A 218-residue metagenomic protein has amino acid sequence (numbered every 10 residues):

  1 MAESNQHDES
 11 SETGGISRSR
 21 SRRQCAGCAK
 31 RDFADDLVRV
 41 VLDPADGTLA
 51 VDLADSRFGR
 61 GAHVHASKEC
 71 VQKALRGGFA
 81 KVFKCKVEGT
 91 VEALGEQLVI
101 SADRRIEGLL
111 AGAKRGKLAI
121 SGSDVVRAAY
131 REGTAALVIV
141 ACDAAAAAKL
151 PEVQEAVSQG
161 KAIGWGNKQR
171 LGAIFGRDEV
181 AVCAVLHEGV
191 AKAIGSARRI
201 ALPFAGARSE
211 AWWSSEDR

Functional and structural regions predicted by a protein language model:
M1-K81, K86: N-terminal cysteine/histidine-rich coordination modules
R18-C25, I120-S123, W165: Amphipathic alpha-helical transducer elements in NTP-driven molecular machines
A45, G116, A128-A135, A144-Q159 (+1 more regions): Active-site cofactor/cluster-binding pocket
E69-I139, D143: Extended interfacial segments that mediate partner engagement and assembly in macromolecular machines
E69-V71, D143-A146, Q169-R170, G189: Conserved nucleotide-binding/hydrolysis micro-motifs of P-loop NTPases
R76, L150-V153, G195-S196: Short amphipathic alpha-helical segments
S158-P203: Short basic, glycine-rich beta-strand/loop surfaces that mediate nucleic-acid
G206-R218: N-terminal targeting/trafficking signals and adjacent low-complexity tails
